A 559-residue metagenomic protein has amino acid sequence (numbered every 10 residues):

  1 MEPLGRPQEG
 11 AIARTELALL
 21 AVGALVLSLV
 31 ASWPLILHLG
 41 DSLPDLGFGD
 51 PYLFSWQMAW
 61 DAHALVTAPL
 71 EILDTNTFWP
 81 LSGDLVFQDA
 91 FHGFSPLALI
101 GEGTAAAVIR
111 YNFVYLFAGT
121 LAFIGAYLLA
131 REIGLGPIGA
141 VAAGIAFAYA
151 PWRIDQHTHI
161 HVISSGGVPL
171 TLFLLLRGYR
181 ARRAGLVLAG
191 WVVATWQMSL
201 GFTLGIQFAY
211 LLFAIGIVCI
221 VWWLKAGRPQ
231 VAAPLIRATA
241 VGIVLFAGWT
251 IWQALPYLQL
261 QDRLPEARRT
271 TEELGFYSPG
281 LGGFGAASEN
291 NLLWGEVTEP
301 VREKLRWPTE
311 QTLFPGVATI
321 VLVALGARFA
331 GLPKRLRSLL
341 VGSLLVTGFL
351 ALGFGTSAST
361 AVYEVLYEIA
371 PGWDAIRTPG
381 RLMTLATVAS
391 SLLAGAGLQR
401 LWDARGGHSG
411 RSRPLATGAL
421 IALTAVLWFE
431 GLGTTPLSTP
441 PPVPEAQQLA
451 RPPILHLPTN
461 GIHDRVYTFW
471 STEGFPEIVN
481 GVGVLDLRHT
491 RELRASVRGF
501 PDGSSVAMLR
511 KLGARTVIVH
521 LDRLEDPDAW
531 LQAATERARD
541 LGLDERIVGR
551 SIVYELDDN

Functional and structural regions predicted by a protein language model:
M1-L35, I236-V244, R328, L332-S343 (+1 more regions): Start-transfer (signal-anchor) and selected internal transmembrane alpha helices of multi-pass inner/ER membrane
I12, L224-T239, V323-V362, R405-R413: Membrane-interface helix-loop-helix junctions at transmembrane boundaries of multi-pass membrane enzymes, predominantly
E16-L25, V193, G216, P229-L255 (+2 more regions): Hydrophobic alpha-helical membrane-interfacial segments at the cytosolic entry of transmembrane helices
A24-S28, Y115-I133, P137-W223, T239-W252 (+1 more regions): Membrane-embedded helix bundles of polyisoprenyl
L27-A122, A146, A150-S165, G275-E303 (+5 more regions): Membrane-interface coil-to-helix junctions
P44-G47, D155-V162, P300-Q311, V346-A389 (+2 more regions): Membrane-helix boundary/interfacial segments in multi-pass membrane proteins
T239-A247, L392, G397-E430: Signature aromatic-anchored transmembrane alpha helix within multi-pass, membrane-resident enzymes that catalyze glycan
D262, E266-G275, W402, A422-N559: Extracytoplasmic
